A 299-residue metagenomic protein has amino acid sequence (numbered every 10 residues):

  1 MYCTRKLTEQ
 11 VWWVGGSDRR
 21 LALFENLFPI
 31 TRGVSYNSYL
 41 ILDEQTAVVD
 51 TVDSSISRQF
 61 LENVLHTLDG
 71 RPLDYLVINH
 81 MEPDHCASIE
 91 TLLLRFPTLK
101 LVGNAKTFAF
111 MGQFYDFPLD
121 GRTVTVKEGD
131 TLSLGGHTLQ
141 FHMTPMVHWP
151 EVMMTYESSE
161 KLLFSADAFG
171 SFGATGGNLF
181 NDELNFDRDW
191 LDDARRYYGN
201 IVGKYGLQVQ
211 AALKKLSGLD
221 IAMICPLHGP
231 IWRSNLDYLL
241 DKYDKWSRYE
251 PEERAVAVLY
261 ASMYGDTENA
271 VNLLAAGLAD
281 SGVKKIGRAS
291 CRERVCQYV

Functional and structural regions predicted by a protein language model:
T4-H66, M154-E157, K161-S165, V256 (+1 more regions): Conserved beta-strand hairpin/beta-sheet module of binuclear metal-dependent hydrolase folds, prominently
R5-E9, G103-V152, Q208-A211: Metallo-beta-lactamase
E44, S55-V102: Active-site metal-binding motif and surrounding structural segment of the metallo-beta-lactamase
V49-T51, L73-M81, L101-N104, L163-A166 (+1 more regions): Active-site neighborhood of phospho(di)ester-bond hydrolases with catalytic His/Asp-centered motifs
T138-P226, W232-R233: Metallo-beta-lactamase
M223-E253: Terminal amphipathic helices with adjacent charged low-complexity linkers/tails
V271-I286: Short helix-loop-beta junction
A289, E293-V299: Single conserved hydrophobic/aromatic residue that forms the stacking wall/gate of nucleotide- or nucleobase-binding
